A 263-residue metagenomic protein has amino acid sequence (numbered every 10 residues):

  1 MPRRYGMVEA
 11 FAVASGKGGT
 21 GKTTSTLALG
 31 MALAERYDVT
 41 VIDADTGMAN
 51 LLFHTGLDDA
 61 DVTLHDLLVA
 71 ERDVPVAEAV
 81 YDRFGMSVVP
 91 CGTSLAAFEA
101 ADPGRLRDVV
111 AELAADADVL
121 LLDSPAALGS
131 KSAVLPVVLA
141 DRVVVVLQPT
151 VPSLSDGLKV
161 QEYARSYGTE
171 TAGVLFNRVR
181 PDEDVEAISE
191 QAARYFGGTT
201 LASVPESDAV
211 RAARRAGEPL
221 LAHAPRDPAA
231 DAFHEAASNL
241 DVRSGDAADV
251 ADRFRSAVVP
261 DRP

Functional and structural regions predicted by a protein language model:
M1-R4, V8, T169, F176 (+2 more regions): Acidic-aromatic/histidine active-site loop/patch
P2-T46: Walker A/P-loop phosphate-binding motif and the immediately C-terminal alpha-helix
S15, A44-A115, R215, P219: P-loop/Walker-type NTP enzyme "switch/lid" segment
G16, Q148-P149, A172-D184, S203-V210: G-domain G4 guanine-recognition motif of GTPases
A114-V119, L128-V151: Inter-motif core of Ras-like GTPase G domains
S155-T169, N177: Conserved C-terminal guanine-recognition region of P-loop GTPase G domains, centered on the G4
A192-A224: Beta-strand-loop-alpha "switch" segments that mediate conformational coupling across diverse proteins
L220-P263: NTP-binding/hydrolysis catalytic cores, primarily Walker-type P-loop NTPases
